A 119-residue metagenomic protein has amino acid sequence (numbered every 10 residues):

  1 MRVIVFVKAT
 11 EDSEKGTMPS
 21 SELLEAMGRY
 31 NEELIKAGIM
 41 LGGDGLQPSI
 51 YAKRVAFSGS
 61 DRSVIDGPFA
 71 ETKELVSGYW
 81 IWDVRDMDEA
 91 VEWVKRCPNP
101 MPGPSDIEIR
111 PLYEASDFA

Functional and structural regions predicted by a protein language model:
M1-A119: Conserved, structured core segments of small domains
